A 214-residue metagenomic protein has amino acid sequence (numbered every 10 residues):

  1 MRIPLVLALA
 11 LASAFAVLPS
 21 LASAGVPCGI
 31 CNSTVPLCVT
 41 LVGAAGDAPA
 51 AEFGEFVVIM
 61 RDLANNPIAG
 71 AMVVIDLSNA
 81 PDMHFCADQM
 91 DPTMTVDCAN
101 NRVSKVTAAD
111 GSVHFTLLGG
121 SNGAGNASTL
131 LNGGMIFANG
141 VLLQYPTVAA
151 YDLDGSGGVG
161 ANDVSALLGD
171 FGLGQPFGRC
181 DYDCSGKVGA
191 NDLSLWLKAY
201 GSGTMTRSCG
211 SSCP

Functional and structural regions predicted by a protein language model:
M1-P4: Positively charged n-region of N-terminal signal peptides that target proteins for export
V6-V17: Bacterial N-terminal signal peptides
A14, L21-A24: Compositionally biased regions
S23-E52, D62-N66, M72, N79-P214: Cellulosome-associated attachment modules in secreted, modular CAZymes
F56-M60: A short, amphipathic beta-strand motif
